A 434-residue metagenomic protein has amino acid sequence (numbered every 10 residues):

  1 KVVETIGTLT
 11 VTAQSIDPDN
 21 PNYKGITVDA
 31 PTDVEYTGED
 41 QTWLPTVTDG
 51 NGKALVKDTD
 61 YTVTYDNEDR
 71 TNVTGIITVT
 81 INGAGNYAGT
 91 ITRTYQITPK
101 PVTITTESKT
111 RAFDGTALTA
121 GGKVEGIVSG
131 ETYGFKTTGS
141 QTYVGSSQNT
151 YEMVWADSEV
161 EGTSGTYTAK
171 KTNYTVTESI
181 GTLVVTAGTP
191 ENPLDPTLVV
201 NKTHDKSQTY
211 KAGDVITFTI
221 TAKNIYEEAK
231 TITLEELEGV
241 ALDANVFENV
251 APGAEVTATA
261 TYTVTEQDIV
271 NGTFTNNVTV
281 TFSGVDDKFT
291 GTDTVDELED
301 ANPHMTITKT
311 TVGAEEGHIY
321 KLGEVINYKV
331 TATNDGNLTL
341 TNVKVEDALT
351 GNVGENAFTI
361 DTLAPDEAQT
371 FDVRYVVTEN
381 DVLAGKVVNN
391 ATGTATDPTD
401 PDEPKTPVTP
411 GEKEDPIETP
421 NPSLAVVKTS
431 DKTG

Functional and structural regions predicted by a protein language model:
K1-L194, Y210-K211, F218, Y262-V264 (+5 more regions): Solvent-exposed beta-strand/loop surfaces, strongest in extracytoplasmic domains of secreted and cell-surface proteins
N192-G434: Exported/extracytosolic protein signature
